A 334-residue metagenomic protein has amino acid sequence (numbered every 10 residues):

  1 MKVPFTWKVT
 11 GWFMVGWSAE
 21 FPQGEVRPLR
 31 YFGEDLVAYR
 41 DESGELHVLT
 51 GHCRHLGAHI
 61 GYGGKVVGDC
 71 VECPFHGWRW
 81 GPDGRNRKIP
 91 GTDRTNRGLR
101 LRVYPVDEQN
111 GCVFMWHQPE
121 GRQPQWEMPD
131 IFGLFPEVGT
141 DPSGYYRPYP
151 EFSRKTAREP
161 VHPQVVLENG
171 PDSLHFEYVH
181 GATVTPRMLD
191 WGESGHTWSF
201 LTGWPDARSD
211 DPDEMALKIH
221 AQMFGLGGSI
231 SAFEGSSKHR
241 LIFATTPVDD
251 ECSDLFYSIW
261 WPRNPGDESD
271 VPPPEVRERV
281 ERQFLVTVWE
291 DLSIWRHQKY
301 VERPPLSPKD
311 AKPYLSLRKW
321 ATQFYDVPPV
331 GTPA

Functional and structural regions predicted by a protein language model:
M1-V9: A boundary/linker detector
T6, E20, L29, G64 (+4 more regions): Sterically constrained small-residue positions within well-ordered secondary structures of folded domains
V9-S18, S153-V161: Short, exposed beta-strand "edge-strand" segments with a Pro/Gly-rich flavor and a Y/T-containing core
T10-W12, G24, N110, Y149-R154 (+1 more regions): Sequence-level motif detector for i,i+2 pairs with an aromatic at +2
M14-G139: Rieske [2Fe-2S] iron-sulfur-binding domain
E45, W126-A334: C-terminal catalytic domain of Rieske-type non-heme iron oxygenases
